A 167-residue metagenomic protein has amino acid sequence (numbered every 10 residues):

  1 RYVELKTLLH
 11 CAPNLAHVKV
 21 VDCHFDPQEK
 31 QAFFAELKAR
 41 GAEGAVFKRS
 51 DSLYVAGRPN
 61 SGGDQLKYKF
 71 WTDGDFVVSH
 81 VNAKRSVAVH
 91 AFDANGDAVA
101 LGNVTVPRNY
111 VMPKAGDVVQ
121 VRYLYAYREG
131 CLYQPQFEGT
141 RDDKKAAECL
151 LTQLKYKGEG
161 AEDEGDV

Functional and structural regions predicted by a protein language model:
R1-L9: Acidic, low-complexity central loop/insert segments
V3, V99, E148-T152: Intrinsic-disorder/low-complexity peptide segments enriched for small residues
L9-C131, P135-D143: Nucleic-acid 5′ end/cap handling module spanning
E148-V167: Acidic, low-complexity intrinsically disordered tails
